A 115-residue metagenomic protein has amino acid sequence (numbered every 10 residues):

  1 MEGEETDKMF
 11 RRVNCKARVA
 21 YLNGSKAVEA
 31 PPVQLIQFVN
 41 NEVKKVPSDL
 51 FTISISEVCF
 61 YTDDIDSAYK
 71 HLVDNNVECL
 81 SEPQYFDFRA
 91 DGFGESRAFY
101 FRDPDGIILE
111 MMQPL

Functional and structural regions predicted by a protein language model:
M1-A30, G94: Core segments of cupin and vicinal oxygen chelate
E2-D7, N40-K44, Y85-R89: A cross-kingdom feature marking solvent-exposed beta-strand/loop segments within repeated, beta-rich binding/scaffold
S25-A27, V39-N40, D63, P104-G106: Short loop segments at secondary-structure junctions
V33, F60-L115: Vicinal oxygen chelate
Q37-N41, L115: Short, solvent-exposed aromatic-acidic interface loops
F51: Long, charged/polar, surface-exposed segments that mediate recognition or autoinhibition
S54-S56: Eukaryotic phosphotyrosine signaling hubs
